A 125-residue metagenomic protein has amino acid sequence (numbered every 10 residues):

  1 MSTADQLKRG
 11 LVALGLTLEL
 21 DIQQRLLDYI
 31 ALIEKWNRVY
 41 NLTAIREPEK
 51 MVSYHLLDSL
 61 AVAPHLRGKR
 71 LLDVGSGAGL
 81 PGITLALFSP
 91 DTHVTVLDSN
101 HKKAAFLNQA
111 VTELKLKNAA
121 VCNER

Functional and structural regions predicted by a protein language model:
M1-L42: N-terminal auxiliary segments of SAM/dcSAM-dependent transferases
D5, A31, P48-E49, K69: Generic hydrophobic-segment detector
R9, K35, S53, K69-S76: N-terminal hydrophobic or amphipathic segments with adjacent small-residue motifs that include Sec signal peptides
A13, M51-V52, H101: N-terminal functional modules and adjacent low-complexity/disordered segments of proteins
L16, Y40-T43, E49-K50, A78 (+1 more regions): Flexible, active-site-adjacent loop/turn segments at secondary-structure boundaries
L20, R46, C122-R125: Short loop/edge segments at beta-strand edges and connector loops that shape dinucleotide/nucleotide cofactor-binding
I22-L27, L42-A63: Conserved SAM-binding loop and adjacent beta-strand
L57-R125: Conserved SAM/SAH cofactor-binding pocket of Class I
